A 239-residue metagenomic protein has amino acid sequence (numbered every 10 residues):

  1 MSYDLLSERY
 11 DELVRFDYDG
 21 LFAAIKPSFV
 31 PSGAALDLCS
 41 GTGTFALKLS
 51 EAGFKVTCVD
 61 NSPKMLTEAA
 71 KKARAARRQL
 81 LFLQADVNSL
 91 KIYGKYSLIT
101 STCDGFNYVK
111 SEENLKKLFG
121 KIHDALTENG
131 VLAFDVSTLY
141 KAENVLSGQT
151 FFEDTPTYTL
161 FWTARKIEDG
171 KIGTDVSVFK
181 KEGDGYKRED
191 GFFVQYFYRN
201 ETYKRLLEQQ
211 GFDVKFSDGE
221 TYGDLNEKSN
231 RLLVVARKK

Functional and structural regions predicted by a protein language model:
M1-S32: Conserved class I S-adenosyl-L-methionine
S32-G41: Conserved class I S-adenosyl-L-methionine
T44-S89: Class I SAM-dependent methyltransferase SAM/SAH-binding core
K91-L98: A short acidic, Gly/Pro-enriched loop at the edge of an enzyme's catalytic core that lines a small-molecule cofactor
T102-D104: Residues lining the SAM
E113, A133-K204: SAM-dependent methyltransferase
K116-E128: A short glycine-rich, Lys/Arg-flanked "PGG" loop and its adjoining helix->strand segment in the class I
N200-K239: C-terminal lobe and adjacent flexible extensions of AdoMet/dcAdoMet transferase-like proteins
